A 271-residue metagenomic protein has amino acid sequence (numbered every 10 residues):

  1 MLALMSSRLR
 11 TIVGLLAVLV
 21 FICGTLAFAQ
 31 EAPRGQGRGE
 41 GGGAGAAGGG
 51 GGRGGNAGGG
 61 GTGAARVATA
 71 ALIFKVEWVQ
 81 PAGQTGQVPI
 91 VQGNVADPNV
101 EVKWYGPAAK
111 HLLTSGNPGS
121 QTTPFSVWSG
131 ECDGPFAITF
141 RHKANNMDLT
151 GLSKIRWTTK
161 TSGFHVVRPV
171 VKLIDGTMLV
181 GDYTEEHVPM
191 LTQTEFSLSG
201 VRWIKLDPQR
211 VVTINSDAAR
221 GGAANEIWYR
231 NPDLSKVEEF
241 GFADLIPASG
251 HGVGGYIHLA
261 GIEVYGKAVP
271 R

Functional and structural regions predicted by a protein language model:
L2-L16: Bacterial N-terminal signal peptides that target proteins for export
G14-G24: Bacterial N-terminal signal peptides
A27: Nucleotide-sugar donor-binding patch of glycosyltransferase catalytic domains
Q30-R271: Beta-rich carbohydrate-recognition modules and glycan-binding surfaces
